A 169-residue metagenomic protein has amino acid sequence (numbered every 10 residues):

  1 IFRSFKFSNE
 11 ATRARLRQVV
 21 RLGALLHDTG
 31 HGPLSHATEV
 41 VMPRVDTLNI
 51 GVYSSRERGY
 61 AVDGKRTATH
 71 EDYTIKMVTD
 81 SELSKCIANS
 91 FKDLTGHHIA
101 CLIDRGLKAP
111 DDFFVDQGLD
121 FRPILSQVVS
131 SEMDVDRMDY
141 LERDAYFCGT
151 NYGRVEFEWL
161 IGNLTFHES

Functional and structural regions predicted by a protein language model:
I1-L22, G32-S169: Sequence-structural signature of the catalytic-core scaffold of metal-dependent phosphohydrolases that act on
